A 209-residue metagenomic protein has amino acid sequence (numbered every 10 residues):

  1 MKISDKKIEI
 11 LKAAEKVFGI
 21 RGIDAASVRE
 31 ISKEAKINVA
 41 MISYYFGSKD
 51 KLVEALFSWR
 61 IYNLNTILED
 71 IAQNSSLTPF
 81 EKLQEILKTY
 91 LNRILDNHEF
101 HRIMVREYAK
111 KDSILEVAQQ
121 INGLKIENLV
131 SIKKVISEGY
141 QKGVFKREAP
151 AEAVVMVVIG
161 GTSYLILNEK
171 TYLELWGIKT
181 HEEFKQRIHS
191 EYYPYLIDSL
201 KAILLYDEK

Functional and structural regions predicted by a protein language model:
M1-D5, K209: N-terminal intrinsically disordered/low-complexity leader segments
K6-E15, I31, L56-L64, I132: Generic hydrophobic, amphipathic alpha-helix propensity
E9, V17-K51, A55: Helix-turn-helix
I23-D24, S113, F145: Conserved hydrophobic residue
K51, N92-S131, A153, H181-R187: Short secondary-structure transition hinges
D70-R102, A151-V158, K209: Hydrophobic alpha-helical connector segments
T89-N92, D96, I126-K142, G160-K209: C-terminal peripheral helix-coil segments that are non-catalytic and often amphipathic
Q120-L124, Q141-V157: All-alpha amphipathic helical-bundle segments outside canonical DNA-binding/catalytic cores that form hydrophobic
